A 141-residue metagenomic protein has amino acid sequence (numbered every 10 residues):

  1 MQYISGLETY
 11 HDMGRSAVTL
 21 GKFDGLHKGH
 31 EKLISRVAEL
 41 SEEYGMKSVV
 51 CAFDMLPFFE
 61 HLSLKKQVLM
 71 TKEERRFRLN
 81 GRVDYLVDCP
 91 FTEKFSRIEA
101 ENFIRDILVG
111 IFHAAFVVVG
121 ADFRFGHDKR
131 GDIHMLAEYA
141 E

Functional and structural regions predicted by a protein language model:
M1-E141: Nucleotidyltransferase catalytic core that binds NTPs
